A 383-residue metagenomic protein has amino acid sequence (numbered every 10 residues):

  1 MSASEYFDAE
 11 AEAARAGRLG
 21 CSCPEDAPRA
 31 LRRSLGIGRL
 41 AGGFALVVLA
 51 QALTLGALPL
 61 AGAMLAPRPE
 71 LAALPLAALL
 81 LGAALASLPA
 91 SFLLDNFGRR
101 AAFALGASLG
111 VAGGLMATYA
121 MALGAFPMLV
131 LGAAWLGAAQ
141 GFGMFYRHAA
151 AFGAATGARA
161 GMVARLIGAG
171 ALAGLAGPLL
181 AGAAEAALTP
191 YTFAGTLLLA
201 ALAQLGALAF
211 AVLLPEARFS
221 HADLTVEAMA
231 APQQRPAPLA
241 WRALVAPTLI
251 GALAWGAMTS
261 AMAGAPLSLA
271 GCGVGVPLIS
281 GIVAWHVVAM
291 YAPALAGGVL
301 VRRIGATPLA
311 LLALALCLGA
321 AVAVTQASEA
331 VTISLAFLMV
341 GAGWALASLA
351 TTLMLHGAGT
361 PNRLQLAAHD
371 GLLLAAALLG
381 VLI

Functional and structural regions predicted by a protein language model:
S22-A84, A243-I250, A254, M258-S280: Helix-loop boundary and gating motifs at the non-cytosolic
A45, F126-G143, A252, T332-L346: Hydrophobic core of transmembrane alpha-helices in multi-pass small-molecule transporters, especially MFS/SLC-type
L58, Q140-A155, A345-G359: Intracellular juxtamembrane helix-capping segments at the cytosolic ends of symmetry-related transmembrane helices
A86-R99, E185, A292-A306: Helix-to-loop junctions at the C-terminal end of transmembrane segments in multipass secondary transporters
S108-L123, A315-S328: C-terminal ends and interior cores of transmembrane alpha-helices in multi-pass membrane transporters/permeases
V130-A169: Cytoplasmic helix-loop-helix junction between adjacent transmembrane helices in 12-TM secondary transporters
A181-A186, A201-V226: C-terminal membrane-cytosol helix-exit motif in multi-pass small-molecule transporters
G359-I383: A late C-terminal transmembrane helix in Major Facilitator Superfamily
